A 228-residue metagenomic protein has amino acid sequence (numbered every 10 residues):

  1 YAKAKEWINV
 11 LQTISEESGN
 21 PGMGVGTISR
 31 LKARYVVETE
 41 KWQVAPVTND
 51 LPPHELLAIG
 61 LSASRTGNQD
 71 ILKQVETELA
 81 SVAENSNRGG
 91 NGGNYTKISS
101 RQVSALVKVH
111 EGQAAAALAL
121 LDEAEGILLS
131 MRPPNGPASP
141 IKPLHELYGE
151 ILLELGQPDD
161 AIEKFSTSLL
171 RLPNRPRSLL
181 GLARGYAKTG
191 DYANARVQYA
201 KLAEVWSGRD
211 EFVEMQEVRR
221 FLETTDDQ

Functional and structural regions predicted by a protein language model:
K5-T13, S64, T77-S81, E125 (+1 more regions): TPR/TPR-like (Sel1-like) alpha-helical repeat modules
N9-E17, T77-N87, D122-P133, E163 (+2 more regions): Amphipathic alpha-helical segments of tetratricopeptide repeats
G22-M23, L57-A58, Q102, N135-P137 (+3 more regions): Alpha-solenoid helical repeat scaffolds
M23, D50, N91-K97, N135 (+3 more regions): Residue signature of alpha-solenoid helical repeat architecture, marking inter-repeat boundaries and helix-start
L31, H54, A58-S62, T96-S99 (+4 more regions): "A position-specific structural signal for the A-helix of alpha-solenoid helical repeats
